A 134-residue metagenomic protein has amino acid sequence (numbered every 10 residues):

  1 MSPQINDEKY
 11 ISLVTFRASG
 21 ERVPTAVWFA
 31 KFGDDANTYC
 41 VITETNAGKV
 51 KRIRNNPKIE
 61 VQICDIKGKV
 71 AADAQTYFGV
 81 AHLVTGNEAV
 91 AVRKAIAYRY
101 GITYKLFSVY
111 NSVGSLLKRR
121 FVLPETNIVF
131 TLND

Functional and structural regions predicted by a protein language model:
M1-S2: Absolute protein N-terminus
I5: Short proline/glycine- and basic residue-enriched helix-capping loop/turn segments at helix->loop/beta transitions
E8-T45, V61-I63, A74-T76: Short beta-strand segments
V14-F16, I66-K67, G114-L116: Short, solvent-exposed loop/turn elements at beta->coil junctions and helix N-caps that rim active or binding pockets
T15, F130-D134: Short, structured patches in soluble enzyme cores that scaffold and shape functional sites
N46-S108, S112, E125-T131: Short, structured beta-strand-loop surface elements
L117-V122: Short, exposed beta-strand-loop hairpins at the edges of beta-sheets in extracellular/periplasmic proteins
